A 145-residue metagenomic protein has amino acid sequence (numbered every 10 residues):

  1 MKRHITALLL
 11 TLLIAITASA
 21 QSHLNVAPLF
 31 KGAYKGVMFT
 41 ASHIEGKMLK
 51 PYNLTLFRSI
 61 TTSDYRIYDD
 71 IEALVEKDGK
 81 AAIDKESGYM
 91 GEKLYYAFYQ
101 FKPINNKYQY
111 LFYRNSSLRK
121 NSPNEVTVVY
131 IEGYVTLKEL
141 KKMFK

Functional and structural regions predicted by a protein language model:
M1-V26: Bacterial Sec-dependent N-terminal signal peptides
S19-Y108, S116-S122, T136-K145: Polybasic/polar functional segments that serve as interface/processing modules
Q109-N115, T127-V129: Short, hydrophobic/aromatic-rich beta-strand segments within well-structured domains
V129-V135: Short, solvent-exposed aromatic-acidic interface loops
